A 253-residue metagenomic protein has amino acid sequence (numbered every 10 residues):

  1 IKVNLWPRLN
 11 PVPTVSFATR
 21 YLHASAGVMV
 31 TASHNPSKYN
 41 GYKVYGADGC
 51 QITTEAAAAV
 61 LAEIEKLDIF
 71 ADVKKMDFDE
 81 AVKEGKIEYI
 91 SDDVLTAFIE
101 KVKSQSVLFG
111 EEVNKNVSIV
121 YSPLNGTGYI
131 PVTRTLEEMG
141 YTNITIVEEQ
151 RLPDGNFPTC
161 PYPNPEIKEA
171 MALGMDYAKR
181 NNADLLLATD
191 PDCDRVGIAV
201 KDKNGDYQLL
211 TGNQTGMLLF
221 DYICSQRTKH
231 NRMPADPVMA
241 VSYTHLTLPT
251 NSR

Functional and structural regions predicted by a protein language model:
I1-Y39, T142-G197: N-terminal small/polar loop signature for handling phosphorylated ligands or for N-terminal nucleophile
L5-V12, Q208-N213, A240-S242: Active-site nucleophile and cofactor-binding loops and adjacent substrate-binding regions of central metabolic enzymes
Y39-Y45, D194-G212: Short Gly/Thr/Asp-enriched flexible loops that form oxyanion-binding sites at enzyme active sites
N40-A172, A178: Gly/Ser/Thr-enriched, mixed-charge loops and adjacent short helices that form phosphate/oxyanion-binding elements
T53, D206-C224: Gly/Ser/Thr-rich active-site loops/lids in small-molecule metabolic enzymes that frequently grip phosphoryl groups
T228: Conserved phosphate-handling catalytic cores of large alpha/beta enzymes
T244-T250: Conserved small/polar residues in nucleotide/adenosyl-binding loops
